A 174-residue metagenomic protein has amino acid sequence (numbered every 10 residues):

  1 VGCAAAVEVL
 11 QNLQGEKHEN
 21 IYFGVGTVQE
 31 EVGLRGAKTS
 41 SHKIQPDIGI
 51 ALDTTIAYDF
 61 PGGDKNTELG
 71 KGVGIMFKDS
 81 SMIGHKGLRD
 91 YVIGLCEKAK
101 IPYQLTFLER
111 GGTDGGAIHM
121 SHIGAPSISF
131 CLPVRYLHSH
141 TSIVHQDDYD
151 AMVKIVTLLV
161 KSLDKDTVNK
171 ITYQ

Functional and structural regions predicted by a protein language model:
V1-E31, M152-T157: Alpha-helical metal-binding/catalytic segments enriched in His/Glu/Asp
C3, G33-R35, D114-G115, S139: Short glycine/serine/threonine-rich phosphate/pyrophosphate-binding segments that cradle anionic phosphate groups
A4, I21-F23, D47-I50, P102-Q104 (+1 more regions): Structural motif
V7, K38, G116-H119: Short, hydrophobic alpha-helix immediately C-terminal to the catalytic nucleophile
Q11-G15, H42-I44, H119-G124: Alpha-helix C-terminal capping segments
V25-G33, T55-I56, V134-Y136: Acidic, glycine-rich active-site loops and adjacent beta-strand->loop/helix elements that engage anionic groups
V32-Y103: Metal-dependent peptidase/peptidase-like ectodomains
G74-V153, L158-Q174: Active-site-adjacent substrate-binding region of metalloamidase/peptidase-like peptide-processing proteins
